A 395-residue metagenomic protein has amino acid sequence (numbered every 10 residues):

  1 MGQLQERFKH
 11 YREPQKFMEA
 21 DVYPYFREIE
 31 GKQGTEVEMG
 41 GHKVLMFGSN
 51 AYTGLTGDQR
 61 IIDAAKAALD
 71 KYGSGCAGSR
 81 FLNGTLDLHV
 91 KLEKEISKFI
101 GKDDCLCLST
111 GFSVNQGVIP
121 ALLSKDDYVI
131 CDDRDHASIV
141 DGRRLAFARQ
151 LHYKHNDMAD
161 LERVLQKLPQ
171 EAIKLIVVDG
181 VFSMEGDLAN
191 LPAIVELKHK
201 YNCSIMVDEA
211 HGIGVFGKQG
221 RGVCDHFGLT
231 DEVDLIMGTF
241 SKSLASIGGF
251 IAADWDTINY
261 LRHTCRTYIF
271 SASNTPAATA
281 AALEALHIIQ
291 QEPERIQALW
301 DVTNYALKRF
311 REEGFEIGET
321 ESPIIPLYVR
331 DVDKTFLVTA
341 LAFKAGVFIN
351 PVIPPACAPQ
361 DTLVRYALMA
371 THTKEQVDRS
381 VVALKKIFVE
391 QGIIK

Functional and structural regions predicted by a protein language model:
Q5-S74, C203: N-terminal "arm"/small-domain region of PLP-dependent enzymes with the aminotransferase-like
Q59, D63-A67, K71, K98 (+2 more regions): PLP-dependent enzyme catalytic core of the Aspartate aminotransferase-like
D63, A67-G111: Conserved N-terminal alpha-helix of the aminotransferase class I/II PLP-enzyme fold
V118-A137: Conserved PLP-anchoring active-site segment centered on the Schiff-base-forming lysine
L151, H155-V207: Active-site phosphate-binding strand-loop segment of PLP-dependent enzymes
Y201-S204, H211, F216-E321: Active-site C-terminal subdomain of aminotransferase-like
Q297-N304, R311-G346, A356, Q360-D361 (+1 more regions): Conserved PLP-binding catalytic core of the aspartate aminotransferase-like
